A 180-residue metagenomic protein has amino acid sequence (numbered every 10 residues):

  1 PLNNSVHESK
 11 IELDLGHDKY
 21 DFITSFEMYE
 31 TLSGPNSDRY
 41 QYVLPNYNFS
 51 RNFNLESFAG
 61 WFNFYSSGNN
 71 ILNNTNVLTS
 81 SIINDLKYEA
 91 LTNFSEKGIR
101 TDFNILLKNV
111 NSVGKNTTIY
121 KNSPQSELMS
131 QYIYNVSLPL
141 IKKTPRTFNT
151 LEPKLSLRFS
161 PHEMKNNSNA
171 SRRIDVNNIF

Functional and structural regions predicted by a protein language model:
P1-F180: Outer-membrane beta-barrel proteins and related beta-barrel translocases across Gram-negative bacteria
